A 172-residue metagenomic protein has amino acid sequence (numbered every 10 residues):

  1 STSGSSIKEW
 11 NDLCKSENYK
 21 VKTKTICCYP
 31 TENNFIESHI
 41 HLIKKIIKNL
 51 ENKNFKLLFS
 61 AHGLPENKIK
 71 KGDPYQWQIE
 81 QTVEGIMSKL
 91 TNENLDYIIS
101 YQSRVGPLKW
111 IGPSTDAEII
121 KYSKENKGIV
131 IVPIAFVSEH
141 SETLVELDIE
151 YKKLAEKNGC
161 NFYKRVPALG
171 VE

Functional and structural regions predicted by a protein language model:
S1-E172: Extended amphipathic ligand-handling, pore-lining, and cofactor/metal-binding catalytic surfaces
